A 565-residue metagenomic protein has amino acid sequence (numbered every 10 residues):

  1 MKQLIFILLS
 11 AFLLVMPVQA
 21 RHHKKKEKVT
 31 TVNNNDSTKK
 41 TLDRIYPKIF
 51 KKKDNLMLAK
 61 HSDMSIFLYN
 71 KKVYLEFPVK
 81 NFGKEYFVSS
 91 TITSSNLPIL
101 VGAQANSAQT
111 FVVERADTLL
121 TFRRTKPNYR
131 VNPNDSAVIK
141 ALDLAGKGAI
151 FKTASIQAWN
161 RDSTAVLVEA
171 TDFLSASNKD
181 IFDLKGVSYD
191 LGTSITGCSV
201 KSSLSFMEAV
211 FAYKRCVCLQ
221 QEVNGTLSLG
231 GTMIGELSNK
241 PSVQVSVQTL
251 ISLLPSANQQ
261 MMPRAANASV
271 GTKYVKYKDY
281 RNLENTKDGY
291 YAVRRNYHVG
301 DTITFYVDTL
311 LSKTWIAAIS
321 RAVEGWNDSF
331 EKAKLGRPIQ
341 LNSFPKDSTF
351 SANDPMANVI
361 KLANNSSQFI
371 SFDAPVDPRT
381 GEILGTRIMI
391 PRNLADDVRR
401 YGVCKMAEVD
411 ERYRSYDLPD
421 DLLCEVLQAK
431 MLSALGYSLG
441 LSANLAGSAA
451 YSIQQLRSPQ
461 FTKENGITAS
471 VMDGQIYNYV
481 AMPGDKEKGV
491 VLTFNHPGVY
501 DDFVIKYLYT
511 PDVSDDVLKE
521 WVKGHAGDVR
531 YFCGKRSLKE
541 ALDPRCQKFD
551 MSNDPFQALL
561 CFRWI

Functional and structural regions predicted by a protein language model:
M1-I5: Positively charged n-region of N-terminal signal peptides that target proteins for export
I7-L13: Bacterial N-terminal signal peptides
V18-A20: Boundary at the C-terminal end of the N-terminal hydrophobic targeting segment
K24-L311, A317-S320, S329, F344-D397 (+2 more regions): Auxiliary tRNA-acceptor-end handling modules of aminoacyl-tRNA synthetases
D36, S343-F369, E425-M482: The catalytic-center signature of Zn2+-dependent metalloproteases
E324-L335, G436-Y437, L441, Y477: Sec-exported extracytoplasmic/periplasmic mature domains
V376, E382-I390, Q428-L439, A481-M482 (+3 more regions): Extended catalytic-interface subdomain
G447-I565: Conserved catalytic/binding loops enriched for acidic/polar residues
